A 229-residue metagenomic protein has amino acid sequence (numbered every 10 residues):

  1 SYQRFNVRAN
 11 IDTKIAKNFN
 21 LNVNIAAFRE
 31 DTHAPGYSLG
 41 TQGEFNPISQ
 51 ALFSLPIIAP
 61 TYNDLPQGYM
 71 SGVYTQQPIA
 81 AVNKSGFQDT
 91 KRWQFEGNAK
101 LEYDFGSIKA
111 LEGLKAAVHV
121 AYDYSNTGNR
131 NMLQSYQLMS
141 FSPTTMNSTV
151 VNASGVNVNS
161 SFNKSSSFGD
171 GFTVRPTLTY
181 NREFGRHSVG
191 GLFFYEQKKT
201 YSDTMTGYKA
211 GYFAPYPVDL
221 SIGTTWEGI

Functional and structural regions predicted by a protein language model:
S1-R8, D12, S71-M132, S161-G190 (+2 more regions): Outer-membrane beta-barrel transmembrane strands
I11, V23, L52-L55, L101 (+3 more regions): Generic structural hydrophobic/aromatic packing signal, biased to beta-strands
V23-R29, V118-Y124, G191-Q197: Transmembrane beta-barrel strands of outer-membrane/channel proteins
F28-G72, G128-M146, T206: A surface-exposed, glycine/aromatic-enriched loop/edge motif typical of exported proteins
A59, Q134, L138, P143-I229: Outer-membrane beta-barrel transmembrane domain signature of Gram-negative proteins, especially the mid-to-C-terminal
